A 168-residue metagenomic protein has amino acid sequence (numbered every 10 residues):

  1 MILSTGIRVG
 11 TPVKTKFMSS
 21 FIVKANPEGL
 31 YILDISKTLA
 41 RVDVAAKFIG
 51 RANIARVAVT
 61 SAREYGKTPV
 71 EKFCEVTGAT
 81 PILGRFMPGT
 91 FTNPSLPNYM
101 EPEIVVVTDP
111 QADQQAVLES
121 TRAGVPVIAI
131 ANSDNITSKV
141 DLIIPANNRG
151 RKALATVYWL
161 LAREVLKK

Functional and structural regions predicted by a protein language model:
M1-K167: Ribosome large-subunit tunnel/peptidyl-transferase-proximal elements
